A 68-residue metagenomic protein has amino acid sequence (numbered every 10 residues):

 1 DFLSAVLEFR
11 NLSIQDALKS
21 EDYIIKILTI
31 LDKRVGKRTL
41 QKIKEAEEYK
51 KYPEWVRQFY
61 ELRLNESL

Functional and structural regions predicted by a protein language model:
D1-L68: Alpha-helical scaffold segments
